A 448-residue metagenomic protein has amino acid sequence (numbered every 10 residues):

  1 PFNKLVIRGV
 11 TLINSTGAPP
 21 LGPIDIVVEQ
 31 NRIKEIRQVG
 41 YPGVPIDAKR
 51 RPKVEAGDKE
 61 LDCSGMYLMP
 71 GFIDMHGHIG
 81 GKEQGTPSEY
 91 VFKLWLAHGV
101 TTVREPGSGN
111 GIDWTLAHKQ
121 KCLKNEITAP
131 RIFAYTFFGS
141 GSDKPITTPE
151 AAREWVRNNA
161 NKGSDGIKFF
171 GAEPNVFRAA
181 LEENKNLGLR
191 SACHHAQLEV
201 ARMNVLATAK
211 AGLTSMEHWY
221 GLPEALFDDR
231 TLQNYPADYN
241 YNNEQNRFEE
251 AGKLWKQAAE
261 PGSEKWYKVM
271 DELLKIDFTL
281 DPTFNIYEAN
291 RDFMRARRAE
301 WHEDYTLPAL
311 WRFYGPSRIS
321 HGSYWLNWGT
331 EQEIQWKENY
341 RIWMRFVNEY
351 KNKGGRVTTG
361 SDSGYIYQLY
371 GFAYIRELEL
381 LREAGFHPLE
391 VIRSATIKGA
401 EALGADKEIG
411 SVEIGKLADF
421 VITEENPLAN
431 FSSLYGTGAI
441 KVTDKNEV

Functional and structural regions predicted by a protein language model:
G9, M66, F72-G80, H194 (+2 more regions): Histidine-centered divalent metal-coordination motifs
V10-L12, W325-W328, Y340, R345 (+2 more regions): C-terminal helical cap
L12, A18-M69: Histidine-rich, glycine-flanked metal-binding segment
R50-K53, D58-E126, K144-E150, M203-T208 (+1 more regions): Metal-associated gating/positioning segment near the N- to mid-region
V91-I112, A129-G139, A160-A172, L181 (+4 more regions): Divalent metal-dependent hydrolysis catalytic cores, especially in the metallo-beta-lactamase
N110-H118, G171-E183, L226-P236: Active-site-adjacent beta->alpha loops and helix N-cap segments on the catalytic face of soluble alpha/beta enzymes
W155-D165, L222-A384: Active-site neighborhoods of metal-dependent hydrolases
L417-V448: C-terminal cap of metal-dependent C-N hydrolases
